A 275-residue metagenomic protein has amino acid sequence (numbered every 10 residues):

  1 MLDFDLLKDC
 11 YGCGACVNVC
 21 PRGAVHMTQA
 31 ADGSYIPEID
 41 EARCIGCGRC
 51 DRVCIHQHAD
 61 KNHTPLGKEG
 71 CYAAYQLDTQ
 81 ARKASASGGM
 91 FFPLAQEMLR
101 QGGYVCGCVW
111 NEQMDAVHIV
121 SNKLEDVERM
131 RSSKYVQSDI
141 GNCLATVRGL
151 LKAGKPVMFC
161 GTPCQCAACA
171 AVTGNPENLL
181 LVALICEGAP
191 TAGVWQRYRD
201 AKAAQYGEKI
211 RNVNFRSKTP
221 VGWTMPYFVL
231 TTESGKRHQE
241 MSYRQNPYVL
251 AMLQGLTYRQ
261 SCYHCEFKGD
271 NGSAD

Functional and structural regions predicted by a protein language model:
M1, A15-P37, K134-Q137, V229-P247: Short, charged low-complexity linear segments at domain edges
M1-L7, E38-A42, Q245-L253: Short, intrinsically disordered, charge-biased short linear motifs at domain edges
L2-D3, D9-Y11, A15-D32, I36-E38 (+2 more regions): Iron-sulfur cluster-binding cysteine motifs and their immediate structural context in ferredoxin-like electron-transfer
E41, C47, V120-S121: Glycine-rich loop at the start of a catalytic domain that most often binds anionic cofactors/ligands
H58-D275: Iron-sulfur-associated redox domains of electron-transfer enzymes in respiratory and anaerobic energy metabolism
